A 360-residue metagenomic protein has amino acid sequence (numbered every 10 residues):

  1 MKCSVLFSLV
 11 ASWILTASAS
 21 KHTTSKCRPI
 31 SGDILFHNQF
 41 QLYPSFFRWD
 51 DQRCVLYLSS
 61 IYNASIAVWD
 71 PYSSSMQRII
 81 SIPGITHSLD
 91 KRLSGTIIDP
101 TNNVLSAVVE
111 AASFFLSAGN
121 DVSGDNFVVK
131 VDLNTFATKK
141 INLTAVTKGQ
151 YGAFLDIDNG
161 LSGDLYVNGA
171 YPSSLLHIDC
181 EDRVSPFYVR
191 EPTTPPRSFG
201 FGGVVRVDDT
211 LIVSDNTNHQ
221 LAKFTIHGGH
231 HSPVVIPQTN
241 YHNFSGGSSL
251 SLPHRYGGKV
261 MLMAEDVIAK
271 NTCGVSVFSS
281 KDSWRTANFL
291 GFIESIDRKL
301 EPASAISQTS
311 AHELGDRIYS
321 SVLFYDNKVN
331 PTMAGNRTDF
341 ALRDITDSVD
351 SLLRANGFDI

Functional and structural regions predicted by a protein language model:
M1-K21: Fungal secretory targeting signals
H22-P44: A short helix->beta-strand "capping" segment at the edge of beta-propeller domains
I30-G32, F114-D164, N168, S174: Asp-box/WD-like beta-propeller blade repeats and closely related beta-sheet repeat scaffolds
N38-R53, G84-V104, V108-S113, T144-L165 (+3 more regions): Beta-rich, blade/repeat-based domains predominating in secreted/periplasmic proteins but also intracellular
F40, D50-D51, L56-Y62, D99 (+7 more regions): Conserved beta-strand positions in repeat-built beta-propeller and related beta-rich domains
D70-S75, D132-F136, D179-R183, T225-H230 (+2 more regions): Short loop/turn segments that connect beta-strands within beta-propeller blades
V122-F136, V275-D282, A334-L353: Beta-propeller blade signature
Y241-N288: Loop/turn-rich, solvent-exposed surfaces of beta-rich toroidal or solenoidal domains
